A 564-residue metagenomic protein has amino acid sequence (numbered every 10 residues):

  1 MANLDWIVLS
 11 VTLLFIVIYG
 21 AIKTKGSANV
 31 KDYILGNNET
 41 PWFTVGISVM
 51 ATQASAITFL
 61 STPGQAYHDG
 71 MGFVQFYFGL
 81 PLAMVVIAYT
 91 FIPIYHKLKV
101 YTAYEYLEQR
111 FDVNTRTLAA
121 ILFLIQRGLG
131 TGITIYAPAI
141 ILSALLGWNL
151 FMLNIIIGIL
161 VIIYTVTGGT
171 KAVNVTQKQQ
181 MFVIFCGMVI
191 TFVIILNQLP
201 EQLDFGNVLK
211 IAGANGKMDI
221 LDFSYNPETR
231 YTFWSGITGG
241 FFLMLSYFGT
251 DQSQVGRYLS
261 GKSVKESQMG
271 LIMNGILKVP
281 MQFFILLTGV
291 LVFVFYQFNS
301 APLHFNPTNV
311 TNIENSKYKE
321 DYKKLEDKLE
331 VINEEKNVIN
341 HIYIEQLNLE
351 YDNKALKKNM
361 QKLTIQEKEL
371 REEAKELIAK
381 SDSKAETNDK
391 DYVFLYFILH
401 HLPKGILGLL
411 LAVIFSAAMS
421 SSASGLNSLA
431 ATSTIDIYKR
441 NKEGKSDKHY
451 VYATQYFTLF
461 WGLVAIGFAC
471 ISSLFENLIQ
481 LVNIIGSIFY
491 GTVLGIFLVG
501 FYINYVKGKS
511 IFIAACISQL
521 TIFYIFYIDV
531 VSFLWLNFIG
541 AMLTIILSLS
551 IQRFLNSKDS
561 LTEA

Functional and structural regions predicted by a protein language model:
M1-A564: Membrane-embedded helix-loop-helix hairpins and adjacent transmembrane boundary segments in multi-pass transporters
